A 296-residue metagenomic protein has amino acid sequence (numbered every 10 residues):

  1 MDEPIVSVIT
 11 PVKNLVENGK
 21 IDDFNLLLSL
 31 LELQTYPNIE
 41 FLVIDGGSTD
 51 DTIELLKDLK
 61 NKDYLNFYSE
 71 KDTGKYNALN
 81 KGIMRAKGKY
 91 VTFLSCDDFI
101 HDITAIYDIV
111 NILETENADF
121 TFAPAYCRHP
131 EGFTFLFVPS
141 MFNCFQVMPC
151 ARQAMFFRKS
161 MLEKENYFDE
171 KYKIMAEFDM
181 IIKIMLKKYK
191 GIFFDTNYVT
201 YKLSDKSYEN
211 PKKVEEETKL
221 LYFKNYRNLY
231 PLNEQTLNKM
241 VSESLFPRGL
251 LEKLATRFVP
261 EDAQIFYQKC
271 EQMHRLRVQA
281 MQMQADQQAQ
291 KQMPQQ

Functional and structural regions predicted by a protein language model:
V8-I9, A123, F133-L221: Conserved nucleotide-sugar donor-binding catalytic segment
F24, L28-S29, I53-E54, N80 (+2 more regions): Short alpha-helix within the catalytic core of nucleotide-sugar-dependent glycosyltransferases
L26-N38: Short, acidic, metal-binding catalytic loop of nucleotide-sugar glycosyltransferases
P37, D45-E54, S95: A conserved acidic beta->alpha catalytic loop
S69-A86: Glycine-rich, basic loop-to-helix element that forms the pyrophosphate-binding segment of sugar-nucleotide handling
V91: Short aromatic/hydrophobic "clamp" motif used to bind/position activated sugar donors
F99, I103-T134: Conserved donor NDP-sugar-binding/catalytic core segment of glycosyltransferases
R227-Q296: Membrane-proximal basic amphipathic "stem/tether" segments
